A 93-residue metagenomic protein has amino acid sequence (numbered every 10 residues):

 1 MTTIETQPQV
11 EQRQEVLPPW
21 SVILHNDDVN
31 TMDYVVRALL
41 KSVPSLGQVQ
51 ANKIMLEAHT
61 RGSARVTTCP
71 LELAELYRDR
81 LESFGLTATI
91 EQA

Functional and structural regions predicted by a protein language model:
M1-A93: Terminal domain-initiation and capping elements
